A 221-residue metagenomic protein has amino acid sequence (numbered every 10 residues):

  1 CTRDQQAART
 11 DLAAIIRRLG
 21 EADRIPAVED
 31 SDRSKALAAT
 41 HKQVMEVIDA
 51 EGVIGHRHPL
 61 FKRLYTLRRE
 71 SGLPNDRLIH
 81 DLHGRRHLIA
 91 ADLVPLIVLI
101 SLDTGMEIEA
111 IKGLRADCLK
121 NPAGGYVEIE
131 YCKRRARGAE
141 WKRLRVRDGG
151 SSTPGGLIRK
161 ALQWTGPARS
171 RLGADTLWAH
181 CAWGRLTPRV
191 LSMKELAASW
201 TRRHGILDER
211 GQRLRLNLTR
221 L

Functional and structural regions predicted by a protein language model:
C1-L221: Extended accessory and catalytic-adjacent subdomains in large enzymes
